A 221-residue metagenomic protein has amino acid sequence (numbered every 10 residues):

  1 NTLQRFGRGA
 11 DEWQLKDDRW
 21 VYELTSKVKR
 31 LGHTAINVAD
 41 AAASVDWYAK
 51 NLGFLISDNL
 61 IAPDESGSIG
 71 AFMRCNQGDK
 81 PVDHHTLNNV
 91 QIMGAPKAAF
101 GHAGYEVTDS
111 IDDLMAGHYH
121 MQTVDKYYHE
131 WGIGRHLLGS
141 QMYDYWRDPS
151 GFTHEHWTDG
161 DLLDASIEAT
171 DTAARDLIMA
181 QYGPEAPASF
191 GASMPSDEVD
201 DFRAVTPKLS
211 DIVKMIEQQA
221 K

Functional and structural regions predicted by a protein language model:
N1, N37, N76, V90-I92 (+1 more regions): Structured loops at beta-to-helix junctions and adjacent beta-edge loops in soluble globular domains
N1-K27, S68-R74, D125-K221: Vicinal oxygen chelate
G7-A49, N59-I61: Non-heme Fe(II) oxygenase catalytic core, chiefly the N-lobe of the double-stranded beta-helix
R30-A39, G94-D125, M142-R147: Vicinal oxygen chelate
N37-H84: Core segments of cupin and vicinal oxygen chelate
A62-E65, M93-A95, R135-G139: A short beta-turn/loop motif at secondary-structure boundaries
D79-G101: Flexible internal linker/loop segments at domain or repeat junctions
N88-V90, E106, G132, W157: A cross-family glycoside hydrolase active-site/sugar-binding cleft signature
